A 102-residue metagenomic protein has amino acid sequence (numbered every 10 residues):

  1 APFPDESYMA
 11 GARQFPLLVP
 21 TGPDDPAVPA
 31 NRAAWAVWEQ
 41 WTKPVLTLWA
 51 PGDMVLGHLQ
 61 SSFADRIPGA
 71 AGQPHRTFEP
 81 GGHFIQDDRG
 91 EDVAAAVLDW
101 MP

Functional and structural regions predicted by a protein language model:
A1, A12, T47-A50, H75 (+1 more regions): Generic structural signal for small/hydrophobic residues in well-ordered secondary structure, especially within
A1-A10, D99: K/E-rich alpha-helical interaction surfaces of small helical-bundle regulatory domains
F3-S7, P23, I85, R89: Short coil/turn residues that cap or connect secondary-structure elements
S7-P68: Conserved serine/cysteine hydrolase catalytic core
A70-P102: Catalytic active-site module of serine/aspartate enzymes centered on a nucleophile-bearing elbow/loop
